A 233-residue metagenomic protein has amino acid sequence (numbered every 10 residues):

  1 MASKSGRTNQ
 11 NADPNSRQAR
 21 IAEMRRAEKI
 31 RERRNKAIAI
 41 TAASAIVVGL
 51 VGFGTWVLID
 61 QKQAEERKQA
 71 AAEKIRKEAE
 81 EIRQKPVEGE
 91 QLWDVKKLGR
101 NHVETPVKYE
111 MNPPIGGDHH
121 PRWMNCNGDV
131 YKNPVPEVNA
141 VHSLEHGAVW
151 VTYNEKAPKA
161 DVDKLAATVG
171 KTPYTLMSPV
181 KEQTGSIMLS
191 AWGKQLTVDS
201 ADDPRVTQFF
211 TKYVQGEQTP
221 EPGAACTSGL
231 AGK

Functional and structural regions predicted by a protein language model:
M1-N35: Terminal targeting segments of Actinobacterial cell-envelope proteins
E23-K68: Hydrophobic single-pass membrane-targeting/anchoring helices
Q61-E137: Extracytoplasmic low-complexity, Pro/Thr/Ser/Ala/Gly-rich segments that lie immediately after a secretion/anchoring
N101-H102, L144, G170, E182: A generic structural signal for short, non-catalytic loop/turn and secondary-structure boundary residues
N112-P114, N154-K156, E182, W192-Q195: Solvent-exposed coil/turn segments that connect beta secondary-structure elements in extracytoplasmic/periplasmic
P121-M124, D129-G170: Mid-length scaffold segments of soluble, non-membrane domains
K164, G170-K233: Helix-rich interaction surfaces within compact, conserved domain-sized segments that mediate assembly or partner
